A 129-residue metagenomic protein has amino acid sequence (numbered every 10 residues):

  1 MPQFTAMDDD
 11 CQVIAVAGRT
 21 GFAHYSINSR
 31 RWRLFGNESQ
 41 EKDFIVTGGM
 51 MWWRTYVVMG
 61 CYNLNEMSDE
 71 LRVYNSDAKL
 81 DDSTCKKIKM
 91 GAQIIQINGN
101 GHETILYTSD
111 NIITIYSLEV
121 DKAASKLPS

Functional and structural regions predicted by a protein language model:
M1-D9, A15-A17, G21-S129: WD40-like beta-propeller blades
